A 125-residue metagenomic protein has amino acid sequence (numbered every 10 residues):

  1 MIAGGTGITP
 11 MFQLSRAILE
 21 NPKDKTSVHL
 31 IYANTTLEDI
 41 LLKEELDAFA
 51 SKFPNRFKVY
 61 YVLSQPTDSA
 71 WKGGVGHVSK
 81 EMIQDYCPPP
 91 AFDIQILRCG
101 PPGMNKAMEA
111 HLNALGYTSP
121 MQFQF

Functional and structural regions predicted by a protein language model:
M1-T9: Short, glycine-rich nucleotide/cofactor-binding loops
I8-P22: Histidine-anchored nucleotide/phosphate-binding helix
T26-F125: Reductase modules of NAD(P)H-dependent flavoproteins
